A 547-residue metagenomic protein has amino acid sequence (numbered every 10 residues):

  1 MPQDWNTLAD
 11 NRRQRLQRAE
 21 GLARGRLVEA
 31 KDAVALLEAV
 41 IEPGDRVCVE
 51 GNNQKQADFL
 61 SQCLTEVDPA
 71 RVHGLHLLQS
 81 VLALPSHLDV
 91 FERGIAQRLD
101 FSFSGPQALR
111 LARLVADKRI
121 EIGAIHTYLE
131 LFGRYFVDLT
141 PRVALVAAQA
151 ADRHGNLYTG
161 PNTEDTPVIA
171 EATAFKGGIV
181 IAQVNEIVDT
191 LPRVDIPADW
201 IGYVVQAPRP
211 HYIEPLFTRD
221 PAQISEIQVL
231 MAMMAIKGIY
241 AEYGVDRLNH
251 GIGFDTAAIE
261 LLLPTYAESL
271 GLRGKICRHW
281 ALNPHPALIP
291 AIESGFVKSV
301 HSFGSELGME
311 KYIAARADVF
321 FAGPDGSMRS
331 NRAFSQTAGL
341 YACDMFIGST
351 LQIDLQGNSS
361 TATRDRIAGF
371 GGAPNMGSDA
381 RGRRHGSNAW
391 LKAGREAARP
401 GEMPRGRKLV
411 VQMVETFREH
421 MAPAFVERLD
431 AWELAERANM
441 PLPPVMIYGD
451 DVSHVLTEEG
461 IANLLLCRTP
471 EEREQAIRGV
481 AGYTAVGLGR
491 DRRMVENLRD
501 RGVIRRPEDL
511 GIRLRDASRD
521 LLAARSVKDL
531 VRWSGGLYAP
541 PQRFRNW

Functional and structural regions predicted by a protein language model:
M1-W547: Conserved alpha/beta enzyme-core scaffold
